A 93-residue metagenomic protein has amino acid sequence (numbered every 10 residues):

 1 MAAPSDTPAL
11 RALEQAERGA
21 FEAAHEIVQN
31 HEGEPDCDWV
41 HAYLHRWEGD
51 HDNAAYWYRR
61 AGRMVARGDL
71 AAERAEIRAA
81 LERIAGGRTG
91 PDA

Functional and structural regions predicted by a protein language model:
M1-A3, L10, A66-A93: Intrinsically disordered, low-complexity, charge-biased linker/tail regions
A2, H25-P35, G62-A66: Solenoid-like repeat scaffolds
D6, D36-W39: Start-of-helix register in tetratricopeptide repeats
A9, A16, F21, I27-Q29 (+2 more regions): Inward-facing hydrophobic residues that define packing positions of alpha-helical scaffold repeats
A20, A42, D50-N53, A85: A structural signal for the main folded, soluble domain(s) of proteins
G33, W47-G68: TPR/TPR-like (Sel1-like) alpha-helical repeat modules
